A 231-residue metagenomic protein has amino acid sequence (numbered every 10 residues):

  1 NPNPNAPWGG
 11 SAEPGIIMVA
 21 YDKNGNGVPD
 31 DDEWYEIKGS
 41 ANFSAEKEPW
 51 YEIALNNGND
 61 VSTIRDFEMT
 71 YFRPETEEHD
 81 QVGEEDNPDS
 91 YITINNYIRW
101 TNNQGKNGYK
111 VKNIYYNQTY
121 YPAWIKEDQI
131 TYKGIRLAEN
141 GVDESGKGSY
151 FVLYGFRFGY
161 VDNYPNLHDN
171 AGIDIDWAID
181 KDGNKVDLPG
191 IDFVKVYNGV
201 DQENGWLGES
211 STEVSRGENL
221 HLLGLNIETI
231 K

Functional and structural regions predicted by a protein language model:
N1-D22: Short N-terminal edge-element motif at the start of the domain
A6-W8, K23-E33, N57-T63, Q81: Acidic, glycine-anchored loop motifs typical of Ca2+
G10, V28-D31, I37, K47-E48 (+1 more regions): Short, solvent-exposed loop/turn and secondary-structure capping segments
S11-G15, E33, G190: Residues that flank catalytic or metal-binding motifs in active/ligand-binding sites
I16-A20, E36, F193-Y197: Residues within well-ordered beta-strands of beta-sheet-rich folds
V19-G39, F67, D86-I92: Carboxylate-dense, calcium-coordinating segments in secreted/extracellular and ER-lumen proteins
S40-P165: Low-complexity, serine/threonine/proline-enriched polar segments
Y160-K231: Ser/Thr/Pro-rich, low-complexity mucin-like regions that serve as glycosylated stalks/linkers or repetitive adhesive
